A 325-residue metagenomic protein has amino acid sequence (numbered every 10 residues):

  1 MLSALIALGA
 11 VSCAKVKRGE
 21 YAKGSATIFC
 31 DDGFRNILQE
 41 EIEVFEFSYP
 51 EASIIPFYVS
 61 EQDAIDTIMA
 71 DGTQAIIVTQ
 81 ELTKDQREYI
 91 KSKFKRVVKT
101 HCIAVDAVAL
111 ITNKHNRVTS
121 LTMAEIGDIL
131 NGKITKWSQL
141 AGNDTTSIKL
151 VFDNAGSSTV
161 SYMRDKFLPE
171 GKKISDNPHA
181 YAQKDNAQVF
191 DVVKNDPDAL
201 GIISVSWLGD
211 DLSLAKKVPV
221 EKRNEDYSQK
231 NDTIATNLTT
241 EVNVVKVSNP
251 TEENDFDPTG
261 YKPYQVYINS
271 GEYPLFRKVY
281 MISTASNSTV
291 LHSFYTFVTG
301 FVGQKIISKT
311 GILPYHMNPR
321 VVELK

Functional and structural regions predicted by a protein language model:
M1-V11: Sec-dependent bacterial lipoprotein signal peptides
C13-Q62, D66-M69, A104, T112-K325: Exported/periplasmic ABC-transporter solute-binding proteins
Q62-F94, L208-D211: Pocket-flanking alpha-helical
K95-K99: Periplasmic N-terminal soluble interaction domains immediately after the signal peptide in Gram-negative
